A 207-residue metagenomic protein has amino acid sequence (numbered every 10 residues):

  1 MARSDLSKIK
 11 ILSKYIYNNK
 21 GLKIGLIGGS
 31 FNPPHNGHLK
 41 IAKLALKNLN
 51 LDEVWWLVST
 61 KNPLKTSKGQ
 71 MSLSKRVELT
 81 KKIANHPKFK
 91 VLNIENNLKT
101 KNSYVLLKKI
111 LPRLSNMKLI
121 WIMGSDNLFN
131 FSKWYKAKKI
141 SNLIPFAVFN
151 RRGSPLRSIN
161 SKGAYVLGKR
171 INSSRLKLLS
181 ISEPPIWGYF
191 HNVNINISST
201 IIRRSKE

Functional and structural regions predicted by a protein language model:
M1-E207: Nucleotidyltransferase catalytic core that binds NTPs
